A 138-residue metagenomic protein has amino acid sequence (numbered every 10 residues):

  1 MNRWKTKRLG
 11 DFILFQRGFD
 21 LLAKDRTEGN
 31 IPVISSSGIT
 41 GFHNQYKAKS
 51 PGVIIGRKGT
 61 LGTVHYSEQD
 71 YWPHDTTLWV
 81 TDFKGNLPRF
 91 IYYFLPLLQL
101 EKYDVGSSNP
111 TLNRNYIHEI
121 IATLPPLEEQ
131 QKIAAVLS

Functional and structural regions predicted by a protein language model:
M1-S35, T123-A134: Non-catalytic DNA-recognition/assembly elements of restriction-modification systems
S35-L97, E101, V105-S108, L112-I117: A short beta-sheet element
